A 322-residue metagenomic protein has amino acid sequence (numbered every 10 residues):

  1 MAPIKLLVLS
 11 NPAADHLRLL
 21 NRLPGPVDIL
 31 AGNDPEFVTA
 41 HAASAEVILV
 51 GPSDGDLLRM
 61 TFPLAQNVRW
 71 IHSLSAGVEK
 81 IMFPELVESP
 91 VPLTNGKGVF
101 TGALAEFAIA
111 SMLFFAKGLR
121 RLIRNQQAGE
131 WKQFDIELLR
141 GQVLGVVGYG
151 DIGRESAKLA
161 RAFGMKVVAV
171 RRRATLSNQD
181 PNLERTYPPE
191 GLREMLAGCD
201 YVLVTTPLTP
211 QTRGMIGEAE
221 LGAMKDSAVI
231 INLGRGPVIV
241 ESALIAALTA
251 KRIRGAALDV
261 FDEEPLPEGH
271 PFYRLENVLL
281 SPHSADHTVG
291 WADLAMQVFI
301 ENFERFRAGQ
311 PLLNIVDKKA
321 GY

Functional and structural regions predicted by a protein language model:
M1-P92, G217, G222: An N-terminal-biased, well-structured beta-alpha scaffold segment characteristic of Rossmann-like dinucleotide-binding
P3, R140-V143, E218, S227: Phosphate-coordination loops involved in phosphoryl transfer and adenosine-cofactor binding
L9, G145-V147: Conserved N-terminal Rossmann-fold NAD(P)-binding element of oxidoreductases
I48-V50, S73, L203-V204, N232 (+1 more regions): Redox-cofactor binding/interface segments in oxidoreductases and associated redox assembly factors
G51, L74, P92-V99, E190 (+2 more regions): Short beta->alpha connector loops at strand-helix junctions that form conserved, small/polar/Pro-enriched
E88-V143, D151, K158, A162 (+3 more regions): Phosphate-binding beta-alpha-beta segment of Rossmann-like dinucleotide-binding domains, i.e., the NAD(P)
L93, S227-V229, L233-Y322: Rossmann-like dinucleotide-binding domain for NAD(H)/NADP(H)
A174-P271: Rossmann-like adenosine-cofactor binding region
